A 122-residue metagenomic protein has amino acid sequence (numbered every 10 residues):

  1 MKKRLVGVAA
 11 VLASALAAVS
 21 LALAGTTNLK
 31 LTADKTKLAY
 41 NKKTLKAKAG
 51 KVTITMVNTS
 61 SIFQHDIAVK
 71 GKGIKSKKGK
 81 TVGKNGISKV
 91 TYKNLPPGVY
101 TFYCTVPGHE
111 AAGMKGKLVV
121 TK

Functional and structural regions predicted by a protein language model:
M1-A10: Positively charged n-region of N-terminal signal peptides that target proteins for export
A9-A18: Bacterial N-terminal signal peptides
V19-A24: Sec/Tat signal peptide C-region and signal peptidase I cleavage site
G25-A49: N-terminal edge beta-strand
T27-T32, G83-K122: Extracellular/periplasmic metallocenter environments
T44-F63, K89-P96, T101: Beta-strand cores of secreted/periplasmic/IMS beta-sandwich domains, seen most often in copper-related folds
D66-K70: Beta-strand signatures of extracellular beta-sandwich domains
G73-K80: Surface-exposed loop/edge segments in extracytoplasmic proteins
